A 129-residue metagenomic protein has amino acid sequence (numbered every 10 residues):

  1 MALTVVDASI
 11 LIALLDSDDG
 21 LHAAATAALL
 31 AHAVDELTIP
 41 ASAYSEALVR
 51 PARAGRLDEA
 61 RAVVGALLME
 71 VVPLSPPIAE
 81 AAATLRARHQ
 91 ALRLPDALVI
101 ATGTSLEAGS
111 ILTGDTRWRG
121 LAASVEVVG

Functional and structural regions predicted by a protein language model:
M1-L3, E46, I100-G129: Acidic, PIN/NYN-like endoribonuclease modules and their adjacent C-terminal/linker elements
M1-T38, P51-A62, T116, G120 (+1 more regions): Short, well-structured N-terminal submotif of metal-dependent ribonuclease cores
A8, A41, D96-A97: Conserved glycosyltransferase catalytic-site signature
S45-L48, A83: Amphipathic alpha-helical segments within well-ordered protein domains
R61-V64, L68-P77, A81, A91 (+1 more regions): Internal alpha/beta domain cores that form substrate/cofactor-binding pockets in large enzymes and binding proteins
V71-G114: Active-site neighborhoods of divalent-metal-dependent phosphate/nucleic-acid chemistry enzymes
